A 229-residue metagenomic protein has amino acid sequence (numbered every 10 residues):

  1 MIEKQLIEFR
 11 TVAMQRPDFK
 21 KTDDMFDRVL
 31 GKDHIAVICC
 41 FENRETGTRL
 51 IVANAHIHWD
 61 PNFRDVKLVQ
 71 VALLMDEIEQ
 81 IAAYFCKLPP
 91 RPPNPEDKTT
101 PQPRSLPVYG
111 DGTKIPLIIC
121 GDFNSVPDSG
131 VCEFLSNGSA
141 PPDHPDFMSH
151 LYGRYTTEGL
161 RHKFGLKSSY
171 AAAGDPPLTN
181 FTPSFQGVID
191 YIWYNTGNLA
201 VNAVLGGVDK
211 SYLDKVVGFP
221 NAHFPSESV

Functional and structural regions predicted by a protein language model:
M1-D65, K163, I192, L205-V208 (+1 more regions): Structured beta-strand-rich core segments of catalytic domains in phosphoester-bond hydrolases
I2, G31, C40-F41, A82-I118 (+1 more regions): Metal-dependent phosphoester-hydrolase catalytic domains
A36-I38, V69, L73, G130 (+1 more regions): Alpha-helical elements of Rossmann-like donor-binding domains used by nucleotide-donor carbohydrate transfer enzymes
I57-D76, P92-P101, S139: Active-site-proximal segments of metal-dependent phosphoesterases and phosphodiesterases across multiple
